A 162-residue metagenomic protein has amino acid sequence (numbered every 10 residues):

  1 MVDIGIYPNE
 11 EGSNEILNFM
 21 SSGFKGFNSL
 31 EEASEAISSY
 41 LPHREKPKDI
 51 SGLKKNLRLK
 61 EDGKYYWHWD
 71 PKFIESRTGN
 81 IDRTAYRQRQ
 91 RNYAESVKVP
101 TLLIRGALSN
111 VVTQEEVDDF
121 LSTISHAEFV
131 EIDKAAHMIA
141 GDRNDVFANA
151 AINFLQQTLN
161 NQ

Functional and structural regions predicted by a protein language model:
M1-E35: Flexible "cap/lid" loop of the alpha/beta hydrolase fold
M1-I4, L108, K134: Active-site loop/turn elements of alpha/beta-hydrolase fold enzymes, especially the short glycine-/histidine-rich
E10-E15, E115-V117, D142: Short aromatic-enriched loop/helix-cap "lid" or pocket-rim segments at secondary-structure transitions that line
K25, S109, A136-I139: Glycosyltransferase donor-binding loop in the core domain
N28-T84: Conserved alpha/beta-hydrolase catalytic His-Asp/Glu region
K60-T123, E128-E131: Conserved serine/cysteine hydrolase catalytic core
I124-Q162: Catalytic active-site module of serine/aspartate enzymes centered on a nucleophile-bearing elbow/loop
